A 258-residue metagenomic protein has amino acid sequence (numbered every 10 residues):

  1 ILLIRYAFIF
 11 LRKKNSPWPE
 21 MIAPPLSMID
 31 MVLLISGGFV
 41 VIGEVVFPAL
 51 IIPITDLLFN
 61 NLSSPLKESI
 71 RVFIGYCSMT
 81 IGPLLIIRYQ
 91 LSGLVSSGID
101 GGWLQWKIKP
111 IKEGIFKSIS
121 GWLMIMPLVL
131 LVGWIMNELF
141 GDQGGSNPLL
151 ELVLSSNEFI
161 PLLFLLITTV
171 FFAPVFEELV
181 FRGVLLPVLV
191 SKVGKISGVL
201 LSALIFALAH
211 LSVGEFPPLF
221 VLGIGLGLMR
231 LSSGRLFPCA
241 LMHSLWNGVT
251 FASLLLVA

Functional and structural regions predicted by a protein language model:
I1-G98, F251-A258: N-terminal, membrane-interfacial amphipathic/helix-forming hydrophobic leader that caps and precedes the first
F10-K14, P53, L57-L62, Y89-G98 (+10 more regions): Membrane-interface elements of multi-pass transporters and channels
M21-E44, K112-L130, L201-L219: Hydrophobic alpha-helical transmembrane segments of integral membrane proteins
P48-S78, L85, Y89-F172: Juxtamembrane helix-loop-helix connectors linking adjacent transmembrane helices in multi-pass membrane enzymes
M79-T80, L165-T168, L219-L226: Hydrophobic core segments of transmembrane alpha-helices in multi-pass, intramembrane catalytic enzymes
I99, K112-I115, P127, F176-L201 (+1 more regions): Membrane-interface helix/loop boundary segments of multi-pass membrane proteins
T168-V175, A207-S212: Transmembrane alpha-helix interface/packing and boundary motifs in multi-pass membrane proteins, characterized by
I196-A258: Functionally important transmembrane alpha-helices
